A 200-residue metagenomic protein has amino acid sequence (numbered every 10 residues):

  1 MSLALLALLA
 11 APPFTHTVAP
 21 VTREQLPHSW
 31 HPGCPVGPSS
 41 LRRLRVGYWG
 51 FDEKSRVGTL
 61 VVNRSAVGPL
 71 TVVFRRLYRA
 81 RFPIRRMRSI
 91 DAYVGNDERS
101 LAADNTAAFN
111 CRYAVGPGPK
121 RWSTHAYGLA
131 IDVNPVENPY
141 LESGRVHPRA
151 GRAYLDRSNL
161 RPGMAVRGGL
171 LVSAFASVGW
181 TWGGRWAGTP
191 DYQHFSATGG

Functional and structural regions predicted by a protein language model:
M1-A7: Sec-dependent signal peptide recognition, specifically the positively charged N-region followed immediately by
A7-K54: N-terminal module-boundary/linker segments of secreted carbohydrate-active enzymes
L26-P32, S55-R64, L70, Y113-P119: N-terminal post-signal-peptidase region of extra-cytosolic proteins
V36-A103: Active-site acidic/histidine clusters and adjacent loop/turn architecture that either coordinate catalytic ions
Y48-G50, F74-R81, Y113, E137 (+2 more regions): Sec/Tat-exported extracytoplasmic proteins
P69, V73, N105, L129-D132 (+1 more regions): Amphipathic alpha-helical interface surfaces
R88-H125, Y140: Active-site-adjacent loop/helix surface patches within enzyme catalytic domains that shape the substrate-binding cleft
G116-W122, Y127-G200: Catalytic cores and adjacent binding grooves of peptidoglycan-active enzymes
